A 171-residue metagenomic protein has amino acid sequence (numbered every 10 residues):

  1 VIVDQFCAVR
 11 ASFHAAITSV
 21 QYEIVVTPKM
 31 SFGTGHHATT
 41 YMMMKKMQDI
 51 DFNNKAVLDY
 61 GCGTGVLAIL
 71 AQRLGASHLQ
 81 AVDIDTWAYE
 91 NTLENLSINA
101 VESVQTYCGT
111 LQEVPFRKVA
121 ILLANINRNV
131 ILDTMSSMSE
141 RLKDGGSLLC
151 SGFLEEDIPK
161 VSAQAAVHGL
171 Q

Functional and structural regions predicted by a protein language model:
V1-T18: N-terminal auxiliary segments of SAM/dcSAM-dependent transferases
M30, T34-L111, P115: Conserved SAM/SAH cofactor-binding pocket of Class I
M44, I69-Q72, M135, S139 (+1 more regions): A structural alpha-helix within SAM-dependent methyltransferase catalytic domains
W87-N91, V130, D157: Conserved short alpha-helix immediately C-terminal to the canonical SAM/SAH-binding motif I of Rossmann-like
V101, P159-Q171: A SAM-dependent methyltransferase catalytic signature shared across enzymes that methylate proteins
I121-A124: Hydrophobic beta-strand segment of the Class I
L132-S147: A short glycine-rich, Lys/Arg-flanked "PGG" loop and its adjoining helix->strand segment in the class I
S151-E155: Short strand-turn motif at the edge of the Rossmann-like AdoMet-binding core
